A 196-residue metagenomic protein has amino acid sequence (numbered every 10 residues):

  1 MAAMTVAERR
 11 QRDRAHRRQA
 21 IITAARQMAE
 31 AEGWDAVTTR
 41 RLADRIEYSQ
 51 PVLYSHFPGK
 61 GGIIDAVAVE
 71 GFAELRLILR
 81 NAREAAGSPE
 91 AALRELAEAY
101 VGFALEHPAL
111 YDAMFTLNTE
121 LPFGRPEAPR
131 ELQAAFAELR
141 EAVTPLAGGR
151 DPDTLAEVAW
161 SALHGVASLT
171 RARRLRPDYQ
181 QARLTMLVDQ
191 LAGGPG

Functional and structural regions predicted by a protein language model:
M1-E32, T39-R41, R45, G62: Basic, helix-initiating cap at the start of DNA-binding domains
I21-A29, V37, G71, L75 (+2 more regions): Short hydrophobic clusters on alpha-helical segments that form packing/core surfaces in small helical domains
A29, I64-G71, M114: Alpha-helical DNA-contacting segments of helix-turn-helix folds
A31-W34, E47, Y54-A66: HTH DNA-binding helix-turn interface
A66, R80-L110, L132-A135, A159: Hydrophobic alpha-helical connector segments
L79, L121-A147, D153-V158, A182-G193: Amphipathic alpha-helical packing segments from all-alpha helical-bundle domains
G102-E141, P145, S168, A172-P177: Short secondary-structure transition hinges
W160-D178, A192-G196: Amphipathic C-terminal alpha-helical segment
